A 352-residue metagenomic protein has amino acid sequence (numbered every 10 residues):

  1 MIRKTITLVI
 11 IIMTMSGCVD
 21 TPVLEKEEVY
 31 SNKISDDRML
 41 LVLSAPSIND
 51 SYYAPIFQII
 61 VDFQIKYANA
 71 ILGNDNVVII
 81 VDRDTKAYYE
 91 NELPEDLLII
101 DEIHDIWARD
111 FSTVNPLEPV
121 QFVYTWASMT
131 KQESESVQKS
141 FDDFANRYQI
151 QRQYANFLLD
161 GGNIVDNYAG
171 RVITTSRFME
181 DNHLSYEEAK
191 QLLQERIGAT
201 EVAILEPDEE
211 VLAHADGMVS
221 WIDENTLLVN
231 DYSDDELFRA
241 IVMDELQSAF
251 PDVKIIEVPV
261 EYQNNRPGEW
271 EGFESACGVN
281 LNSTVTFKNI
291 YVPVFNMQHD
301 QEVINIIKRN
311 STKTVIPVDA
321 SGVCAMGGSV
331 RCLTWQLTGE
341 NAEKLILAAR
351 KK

Functional and structural regions predicted by a protein language model:
M1-I2, S329: Intrinsically disordered, low-complexity sequence elements enriched in Ser/Thr/Gly/Pro
R3-L8: Sec-dependent signal peptide recognition, specifically the positively charged N-region followed immediately by
I11-M13: Short, linear, compositionally biased motifs with a strong N-terminal bias
M15-G17: C-terminal motif of bacterial Sec signal peptides marking the signal peptidase cleavage site
V19-K352: Histidine/cysteine-enriched polar flanking segments
